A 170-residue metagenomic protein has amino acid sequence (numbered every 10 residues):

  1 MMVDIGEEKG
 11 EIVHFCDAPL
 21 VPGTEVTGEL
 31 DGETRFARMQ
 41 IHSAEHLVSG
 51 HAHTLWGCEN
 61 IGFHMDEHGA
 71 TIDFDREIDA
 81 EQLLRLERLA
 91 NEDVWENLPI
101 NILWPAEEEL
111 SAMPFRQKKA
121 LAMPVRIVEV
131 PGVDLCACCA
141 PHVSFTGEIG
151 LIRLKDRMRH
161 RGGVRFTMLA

Functional and structural regions predicted by a protein language model:
M1-A170: Active-/binding-site microenvironments in catalytic and ligand-binding cores
